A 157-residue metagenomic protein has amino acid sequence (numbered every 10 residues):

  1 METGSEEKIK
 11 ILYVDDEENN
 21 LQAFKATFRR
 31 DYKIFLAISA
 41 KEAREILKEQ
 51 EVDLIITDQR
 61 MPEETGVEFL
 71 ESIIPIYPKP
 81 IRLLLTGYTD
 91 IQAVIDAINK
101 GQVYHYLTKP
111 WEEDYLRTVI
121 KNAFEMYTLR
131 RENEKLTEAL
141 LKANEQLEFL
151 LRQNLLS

Functional and structural regions predicted by a protein language model:
M1-L12, K135, A139-S157: Non-catalytic signal-transmission and effector/linker regions of two-component phosphorelay proteins
E7-N19, F24-K25, L36, I55-I56: Conserved acidic segment of CheY-like receiver
L36-E45, G66: Helix N-cap/capping motif at the beta->alpha junctions
K48-Q50, I73-K79, K100-G101: Conserved phosphotransfer cores of two-component systems
D58, T86: Active-site residues of response regulator receiver
M61: Receiver (REC) domain active-site loop signature in two-component systems and cognate sites in sensor histidine kinases
E68, T89-Y106: Alpha4 helix (beta4-alpha4-beta5 surface) of REC/receiver domains from two-component response regulators
W111-I120, F124, T128: C-terminal output helix
